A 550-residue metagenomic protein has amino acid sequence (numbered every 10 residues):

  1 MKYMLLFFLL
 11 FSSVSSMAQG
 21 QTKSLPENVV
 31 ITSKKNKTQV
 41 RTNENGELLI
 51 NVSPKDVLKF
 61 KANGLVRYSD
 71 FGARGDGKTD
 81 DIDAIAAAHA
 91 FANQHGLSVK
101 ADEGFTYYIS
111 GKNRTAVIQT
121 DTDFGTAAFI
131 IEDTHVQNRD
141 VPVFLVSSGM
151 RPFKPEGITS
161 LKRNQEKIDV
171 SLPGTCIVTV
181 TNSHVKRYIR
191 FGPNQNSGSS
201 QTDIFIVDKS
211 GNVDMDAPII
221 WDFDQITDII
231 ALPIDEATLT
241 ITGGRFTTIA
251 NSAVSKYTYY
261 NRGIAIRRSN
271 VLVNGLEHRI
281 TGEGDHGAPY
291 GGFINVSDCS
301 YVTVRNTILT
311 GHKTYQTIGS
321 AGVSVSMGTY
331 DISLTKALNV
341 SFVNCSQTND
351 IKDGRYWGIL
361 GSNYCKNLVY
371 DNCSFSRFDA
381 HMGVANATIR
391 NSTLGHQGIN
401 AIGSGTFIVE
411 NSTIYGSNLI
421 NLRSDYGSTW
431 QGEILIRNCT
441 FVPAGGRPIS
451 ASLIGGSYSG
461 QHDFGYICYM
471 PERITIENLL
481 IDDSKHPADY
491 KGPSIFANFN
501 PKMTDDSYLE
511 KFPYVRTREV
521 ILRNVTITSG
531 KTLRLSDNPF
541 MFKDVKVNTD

Functional and structural regions predicted by a protein language model:
M1-M4, A18: Positively charged n-region of N-terminal signal peptides that target proteins for export
M4-S12: Sec-dependent N-terminal signal peptides
L9-L10, A18-D550: Extracellular/periplasmic carbohydrate-active domains that bind, remodel, or depolymerize complex polysaccharides
